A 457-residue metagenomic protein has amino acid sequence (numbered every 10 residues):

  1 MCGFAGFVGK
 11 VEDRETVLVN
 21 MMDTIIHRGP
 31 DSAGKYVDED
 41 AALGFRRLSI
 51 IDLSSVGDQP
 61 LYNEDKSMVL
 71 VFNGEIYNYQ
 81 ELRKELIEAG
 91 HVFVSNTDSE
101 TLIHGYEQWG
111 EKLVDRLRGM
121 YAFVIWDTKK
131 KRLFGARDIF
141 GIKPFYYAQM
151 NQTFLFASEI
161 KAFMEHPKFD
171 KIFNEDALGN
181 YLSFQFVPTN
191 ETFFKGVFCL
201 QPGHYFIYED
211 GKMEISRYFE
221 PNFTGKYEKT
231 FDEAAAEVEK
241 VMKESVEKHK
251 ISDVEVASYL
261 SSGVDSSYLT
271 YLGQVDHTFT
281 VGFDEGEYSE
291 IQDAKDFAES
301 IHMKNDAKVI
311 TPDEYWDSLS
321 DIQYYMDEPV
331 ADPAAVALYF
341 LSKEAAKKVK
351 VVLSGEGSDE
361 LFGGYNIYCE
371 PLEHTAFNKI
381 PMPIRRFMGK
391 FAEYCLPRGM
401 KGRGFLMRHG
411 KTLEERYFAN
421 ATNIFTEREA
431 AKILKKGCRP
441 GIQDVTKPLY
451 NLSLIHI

Functional and structural regions predicted by a protein language model:
M1-M326, L338, S342: Cysteine-centered catalytic environments shared across enzyme families
D210, E299-I455: Glycine-rich active-site loop/lid subdomains used to bind and stabilize high-energy intermediates
S262-S266, G355, H456-I457: Conserved adenylation A10 loop of the ANL superfamily
